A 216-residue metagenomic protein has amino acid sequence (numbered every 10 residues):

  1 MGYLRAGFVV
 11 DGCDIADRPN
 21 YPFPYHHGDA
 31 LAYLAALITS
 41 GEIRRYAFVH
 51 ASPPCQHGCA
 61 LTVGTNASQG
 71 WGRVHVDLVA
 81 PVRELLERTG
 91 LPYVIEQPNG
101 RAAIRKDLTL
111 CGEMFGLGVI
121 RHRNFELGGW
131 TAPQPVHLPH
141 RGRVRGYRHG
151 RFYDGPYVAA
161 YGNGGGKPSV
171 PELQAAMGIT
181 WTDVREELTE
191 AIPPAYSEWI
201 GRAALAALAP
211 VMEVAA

Functional and structural regions predicted by a protein language model:
M1-F8: Conserved SAM-binding loop of SAM-dependent methyltransferases across substrates and taxa, primarily the Class I
F8-D14: Conserved SAM-binding motif I beta-strand of class I
D14, H27-D29, Y33-V49, C55-V214: Class I S-adenosyl-L-methionine
D17-P19: Helix N-cap at the beta1-alpha1 junction of Rossmann-like dinucleotide-binding domains, i.e., the first residues
